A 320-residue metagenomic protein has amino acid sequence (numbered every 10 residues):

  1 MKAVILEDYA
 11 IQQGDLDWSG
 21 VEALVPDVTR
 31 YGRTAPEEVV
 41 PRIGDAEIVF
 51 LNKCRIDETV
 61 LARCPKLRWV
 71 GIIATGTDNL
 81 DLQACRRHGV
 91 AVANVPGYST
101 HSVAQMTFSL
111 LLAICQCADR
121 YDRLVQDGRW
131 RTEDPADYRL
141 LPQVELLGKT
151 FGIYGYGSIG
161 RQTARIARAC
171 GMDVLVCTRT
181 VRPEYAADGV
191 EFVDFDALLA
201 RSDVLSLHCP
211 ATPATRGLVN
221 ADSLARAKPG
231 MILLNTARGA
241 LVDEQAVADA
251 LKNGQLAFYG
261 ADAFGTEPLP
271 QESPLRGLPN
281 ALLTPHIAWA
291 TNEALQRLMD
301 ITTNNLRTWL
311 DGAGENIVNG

Functional and structural regions predicted by a protein language model:
M1-A46, L175: N-terminal glycine-/charge-rich "phosphate-binding" loop or analogous flexible N-terminal tail
G32, N52, I73-A74, V90-H101 (+2 more regions): Short beta->alpha connector loops at strand-helix junctions that form conserved, small/polar/Pro-enriched
I56-L61, R179-P274: Rossmann-like adenosine-cofactor binding region
H88, P96-T150, E184: Phosphate-binding beta-alpha-beta segment of Rossmann-like dinucleotide-binding domains, i.e., the NAD(P)
V92, G230-G320: Rossmann-like dinucleotide-binding domain for NAD(H)/NADP(H)
Y156-G157: Glycine-rich Rossmann-fold phosphate-binding loop(s) that bind the pyrophosphate of adenine dinucleotide cofactors
G160-R161: N-terminal Rossmann-fold NAD(P) dinucleotide-binding loop
